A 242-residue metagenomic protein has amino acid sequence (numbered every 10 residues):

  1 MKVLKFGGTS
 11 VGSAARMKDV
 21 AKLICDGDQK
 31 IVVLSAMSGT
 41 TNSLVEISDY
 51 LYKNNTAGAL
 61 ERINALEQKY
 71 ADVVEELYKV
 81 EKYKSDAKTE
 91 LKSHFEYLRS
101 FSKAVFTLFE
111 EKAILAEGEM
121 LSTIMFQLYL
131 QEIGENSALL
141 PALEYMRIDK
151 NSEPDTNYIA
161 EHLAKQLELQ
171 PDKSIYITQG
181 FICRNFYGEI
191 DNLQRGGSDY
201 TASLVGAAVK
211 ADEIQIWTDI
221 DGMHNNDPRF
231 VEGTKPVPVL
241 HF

Functional and structural regions predicted by a protein language model:
M1-F242: Nucleotide/pyrophosphate-binding catalytic subdomain
